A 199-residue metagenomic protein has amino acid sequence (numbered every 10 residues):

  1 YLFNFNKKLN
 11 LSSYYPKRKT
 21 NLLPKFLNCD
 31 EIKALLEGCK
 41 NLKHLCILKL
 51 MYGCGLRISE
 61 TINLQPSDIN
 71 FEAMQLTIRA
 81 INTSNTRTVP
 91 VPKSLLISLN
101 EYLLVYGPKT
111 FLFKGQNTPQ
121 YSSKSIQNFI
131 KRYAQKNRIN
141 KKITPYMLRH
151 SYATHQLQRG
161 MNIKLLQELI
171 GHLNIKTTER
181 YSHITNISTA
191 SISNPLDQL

Functional and structural regions predicted by a protein language model:
Y1-L199: Conserved catalytic core of the tyrosine transesterase superfamily
